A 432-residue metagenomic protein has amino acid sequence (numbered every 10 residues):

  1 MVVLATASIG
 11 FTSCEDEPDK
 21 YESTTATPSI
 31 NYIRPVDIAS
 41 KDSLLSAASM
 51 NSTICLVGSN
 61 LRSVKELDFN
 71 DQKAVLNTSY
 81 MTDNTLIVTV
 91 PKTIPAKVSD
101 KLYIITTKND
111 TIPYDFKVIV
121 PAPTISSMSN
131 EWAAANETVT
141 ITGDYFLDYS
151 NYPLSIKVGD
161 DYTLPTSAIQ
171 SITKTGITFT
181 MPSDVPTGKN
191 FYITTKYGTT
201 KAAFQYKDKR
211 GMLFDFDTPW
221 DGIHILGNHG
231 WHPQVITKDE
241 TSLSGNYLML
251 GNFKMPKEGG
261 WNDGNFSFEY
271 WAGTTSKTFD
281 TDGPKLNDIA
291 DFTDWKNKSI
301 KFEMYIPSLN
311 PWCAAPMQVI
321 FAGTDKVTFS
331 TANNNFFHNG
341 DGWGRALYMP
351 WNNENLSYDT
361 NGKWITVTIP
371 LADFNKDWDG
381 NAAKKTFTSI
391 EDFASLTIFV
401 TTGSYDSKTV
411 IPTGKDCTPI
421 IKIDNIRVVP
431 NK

Functional and structural regions predicted by a protein language model:
I9-S13: C-terminal motif of bacterial Sec signal peptides marking the signal peptidase cleavage site
E15-R62, N109-N151, T187, Y197-G222: Beta-strand/beta-sandwich contexts
A96-T107, T187-Y197, I398: Short, aromatic- and glycine-rich surface loops/edge beta-strands on solvent-exposed regions
F204-D215, G403-K432: Extracellular polysaccharide-targeting segments
I236-T281: Short carbohydrate-recognition loop motifs
A272-I300, S357-N361, F387-D392: Extracellular/lumenal carbohydrate-interaction signature centered on repeated Trp-anchored short motifs
K301-D379: Extracellular ligand-binding interfaces
F302, P316-Q318, T366-I420: Extracellular beta-strand ligand-recognition surfaces/modules
